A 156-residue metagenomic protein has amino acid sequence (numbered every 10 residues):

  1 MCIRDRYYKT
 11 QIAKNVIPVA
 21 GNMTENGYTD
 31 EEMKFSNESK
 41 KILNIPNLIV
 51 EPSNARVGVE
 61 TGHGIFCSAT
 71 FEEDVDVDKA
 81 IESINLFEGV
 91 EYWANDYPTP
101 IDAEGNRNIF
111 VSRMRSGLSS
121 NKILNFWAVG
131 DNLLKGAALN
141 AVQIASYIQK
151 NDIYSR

Functional and structural regions predicted by a protein language model:
R4-S83: Active-site-lining helix/loop region of Rossmann-like oxidoreductase modules
N47-R156: C-terminal active-site/capping subdomain that shapes the small-molecule cofactor and substrate pocket of enzyme
